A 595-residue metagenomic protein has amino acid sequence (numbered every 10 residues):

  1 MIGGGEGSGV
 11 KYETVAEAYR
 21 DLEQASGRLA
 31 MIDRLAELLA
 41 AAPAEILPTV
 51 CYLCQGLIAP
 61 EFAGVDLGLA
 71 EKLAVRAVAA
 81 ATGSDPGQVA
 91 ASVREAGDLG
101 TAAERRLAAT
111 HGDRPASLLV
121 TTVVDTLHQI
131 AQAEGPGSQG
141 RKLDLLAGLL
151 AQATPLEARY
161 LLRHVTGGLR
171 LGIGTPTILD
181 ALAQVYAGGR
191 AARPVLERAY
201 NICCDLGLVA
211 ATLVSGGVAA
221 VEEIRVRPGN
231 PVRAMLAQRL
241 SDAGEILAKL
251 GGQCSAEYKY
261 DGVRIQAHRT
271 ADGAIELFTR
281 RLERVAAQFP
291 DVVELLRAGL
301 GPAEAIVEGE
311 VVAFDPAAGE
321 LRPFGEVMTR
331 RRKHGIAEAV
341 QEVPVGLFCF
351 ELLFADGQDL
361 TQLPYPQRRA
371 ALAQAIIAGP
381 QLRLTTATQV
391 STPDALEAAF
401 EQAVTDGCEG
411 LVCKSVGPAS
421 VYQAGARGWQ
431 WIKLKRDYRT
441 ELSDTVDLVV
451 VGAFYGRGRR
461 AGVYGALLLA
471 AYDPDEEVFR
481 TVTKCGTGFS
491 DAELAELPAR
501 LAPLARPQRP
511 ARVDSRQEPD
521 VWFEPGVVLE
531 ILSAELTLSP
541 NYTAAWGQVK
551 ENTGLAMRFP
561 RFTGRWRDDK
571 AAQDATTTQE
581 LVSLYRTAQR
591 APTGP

Functional and structural regions predicted by a protein language model:
M1-T392, P474-C485, S515-Q517, D568-P595: N-terminal nucleic-acid-engaging modules of covalent nucleotidyltransferase systems
V226, R233-R281, A337-V343, P380-P507 (+5 more regions): Nucleic-acid 5′ end/cap handling module spanning
A305-V307, E409, V527: Generic beta-strand structural signal
A318, F354, G417, L536-T537: Conserved nucleotide-binding/hydrolysis micro-motifs of P-loop NTPases
Q508-E524: Extended, compositionally biased non-globular segments
